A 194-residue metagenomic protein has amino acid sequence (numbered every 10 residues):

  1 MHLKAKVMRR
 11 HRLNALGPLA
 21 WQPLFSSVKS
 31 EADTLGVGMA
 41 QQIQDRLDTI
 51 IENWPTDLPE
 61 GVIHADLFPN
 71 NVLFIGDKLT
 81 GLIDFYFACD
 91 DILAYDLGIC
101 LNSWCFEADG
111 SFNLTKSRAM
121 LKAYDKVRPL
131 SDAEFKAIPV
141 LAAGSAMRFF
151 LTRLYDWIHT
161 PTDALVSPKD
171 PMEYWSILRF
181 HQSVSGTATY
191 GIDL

Functional and structural regions predicted by a protein language model:
M1-V37, L58-E60, L165-P168: A cross-family kinase active-site recognition segment
K4-V7, H11, T49, N53 (+2 more regions): Amphipathic, soluble alpha-helical interaction motifs
S27-S30, F149-L194: ATP/Mg2+ or Mg2+-diphosphate-binding catalytic cores that bind nucleotide phosphates or diphosphates via glycine-rich
I43, M120, A137-I138: A structural signal for short hydrophobic/aromatic patches embedded in well-ordered alpha helices
D48-Y95: Active-site acidic catalytic loop and adjacent metal/ATP-binding pocket of ATP-dependent phosphoryl transfer enzymes
A94-P129, A143-T160: Active-site activation/catalytic loop segments of kinase-like enzymes and analogous catalytic loops in related
L130-A142: All-alpha amphipathic helical-bundle segments outside canonical DNA-binding/catalytic cores that form hydrophobic
